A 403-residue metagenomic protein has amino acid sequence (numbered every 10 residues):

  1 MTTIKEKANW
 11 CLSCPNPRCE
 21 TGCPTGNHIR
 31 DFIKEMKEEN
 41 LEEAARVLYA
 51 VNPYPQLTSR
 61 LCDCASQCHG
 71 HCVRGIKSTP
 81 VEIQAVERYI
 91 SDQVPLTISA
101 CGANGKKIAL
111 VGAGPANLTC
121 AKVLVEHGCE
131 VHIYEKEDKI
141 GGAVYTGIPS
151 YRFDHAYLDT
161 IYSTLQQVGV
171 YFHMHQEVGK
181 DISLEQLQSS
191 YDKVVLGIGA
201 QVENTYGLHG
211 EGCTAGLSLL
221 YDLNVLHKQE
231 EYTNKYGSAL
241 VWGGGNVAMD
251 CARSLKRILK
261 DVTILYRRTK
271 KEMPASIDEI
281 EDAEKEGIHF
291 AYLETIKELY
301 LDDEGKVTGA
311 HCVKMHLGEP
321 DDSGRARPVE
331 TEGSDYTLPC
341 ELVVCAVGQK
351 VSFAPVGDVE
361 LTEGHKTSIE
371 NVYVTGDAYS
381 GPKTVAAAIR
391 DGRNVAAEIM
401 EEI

Functional and structural regions predicted by a protein language model:
M1-T2: Charged, compositionally biased N-terminal leader segments and the immediate start of the first structured element
K5, R30-I33, A45, H69 (+6 more regions): Predominant activation on well-ordered alpha-helical scaffold segments within soluble catalytic domains
K5-M36, V51-I76, N117-T119: Cysteine-centered iron-sulfur cluster-binding motifs in ferredoxin-type domains/subunits of redox enzymes
N9, N16, L110-Y134, M174-S183 (+6 more regions): Rossmann-like dinucleotide/flavin-binding elements
C11, E35-E39, V51, G75 (+11 more regions): Change "in soluble alpha/beta enzymes" to "in soluble alpha/beta proteins
G26-E38, E42, V47-Y49, I76 (+5 more regions): Beta1-alpha1 glycine-rich phosphate/pyrophosphate-binding loop at the start of Rossmann-like nucleotide-binding domains
F32, P55-L61, S66-V111, H127 (+4 more regions): FAD-binding core/adjacent interface of flavoenzyme oxidoreductases
A156-N204, S218-K228, R257-T362: A Rossmann-like FAD-binding core segment of flavoenzymes
